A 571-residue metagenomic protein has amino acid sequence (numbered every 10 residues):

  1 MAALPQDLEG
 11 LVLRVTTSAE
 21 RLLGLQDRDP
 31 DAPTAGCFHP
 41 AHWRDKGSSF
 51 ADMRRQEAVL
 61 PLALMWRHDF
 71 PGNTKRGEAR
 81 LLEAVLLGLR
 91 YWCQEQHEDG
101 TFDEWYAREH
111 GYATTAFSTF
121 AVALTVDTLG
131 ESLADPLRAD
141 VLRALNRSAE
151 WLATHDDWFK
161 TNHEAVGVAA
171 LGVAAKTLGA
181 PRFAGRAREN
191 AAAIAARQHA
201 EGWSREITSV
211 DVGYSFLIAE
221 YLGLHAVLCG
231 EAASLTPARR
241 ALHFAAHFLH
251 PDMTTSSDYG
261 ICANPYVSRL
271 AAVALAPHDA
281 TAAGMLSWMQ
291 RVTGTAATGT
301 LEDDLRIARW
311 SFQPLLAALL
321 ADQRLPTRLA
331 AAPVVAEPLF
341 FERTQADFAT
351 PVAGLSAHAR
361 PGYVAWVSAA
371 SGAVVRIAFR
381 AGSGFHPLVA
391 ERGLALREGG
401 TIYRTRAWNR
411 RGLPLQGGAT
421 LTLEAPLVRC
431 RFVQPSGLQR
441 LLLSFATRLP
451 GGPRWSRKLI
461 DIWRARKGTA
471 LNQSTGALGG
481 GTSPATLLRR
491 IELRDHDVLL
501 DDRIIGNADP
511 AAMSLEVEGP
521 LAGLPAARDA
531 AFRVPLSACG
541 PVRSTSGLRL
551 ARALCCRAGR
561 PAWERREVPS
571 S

Functional and structural regions predicted by a protein language model:
M1-R55, A79, E83-R90: Low-complexity, Ser/Thr/Pro/Gly-enriched N-terminal "stalk/linker" regions
A2-V15, M65-T74, P251: An N-terminal domain-start capping segment
L25-R28, S132, H155, T295: Surface-exposed polar/charged interaction patches
A32-C37, E98-D103, G202, M253-T254: Glycine-centered small-residue hotspots that permit tight backbone geometry or close packing
G47-S234, C262-Y266: Aromatic-lined, polymer-binding surfaces characteristic of secreted/periplasmic polysaccharide-degrading enzymes
A233-A526: Extended polysaccharide-engagement surfaces of secreted carbohydrate-active enzymes
N507-S571: Beta-strand-rich recognition/accessory modules
